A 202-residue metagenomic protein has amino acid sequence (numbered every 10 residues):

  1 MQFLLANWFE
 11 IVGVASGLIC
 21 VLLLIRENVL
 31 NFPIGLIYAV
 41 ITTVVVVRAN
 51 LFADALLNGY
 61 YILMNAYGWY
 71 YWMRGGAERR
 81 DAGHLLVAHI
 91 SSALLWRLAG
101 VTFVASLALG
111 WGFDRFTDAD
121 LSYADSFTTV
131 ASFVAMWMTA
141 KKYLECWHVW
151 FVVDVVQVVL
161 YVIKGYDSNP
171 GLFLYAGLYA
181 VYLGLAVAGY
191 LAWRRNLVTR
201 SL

Functional and structural regions predicted by a protein language model:
M1-E27, Y38, V44, G75-L202: Polytopic alpha-helical membrane-helix bundles and their juxtamembrane interface segments in multi-pass membrane
V12, S16, I34, A49 (+1 more regions): Short glycine-rich loop/turn motifs that provide flexible caps or phosphate-binding loops at active sites
E27-P33, T42-Y60: Helix-loop junctions on the outward
P33, A39, N58-Y67, F127-F133: Core segments of alpha-helical transmembrane spans in multipass integral membrane proteins
Y38, A53, Y71: Short, flexible micro-motifs
Y61-R79: Membrane-water interface of transmembrane alpha-helices
